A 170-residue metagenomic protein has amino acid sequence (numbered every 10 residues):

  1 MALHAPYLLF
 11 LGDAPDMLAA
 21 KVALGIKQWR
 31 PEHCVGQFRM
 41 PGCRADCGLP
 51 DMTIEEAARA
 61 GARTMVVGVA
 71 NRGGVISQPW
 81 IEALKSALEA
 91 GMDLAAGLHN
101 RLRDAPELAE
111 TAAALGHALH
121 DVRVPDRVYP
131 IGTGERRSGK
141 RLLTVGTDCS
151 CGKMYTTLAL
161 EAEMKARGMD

Functional and structural regions predicted by a protein language model:
L8-H33, R39-P41, P50: Conserved mixed alpha/beta catalytic, RNA-binding, or beta-rich assembly cores of soluble enzyme, regulatory
R44-A58, N71-I81: Glycine-rich, highly charged phosphate/nucleotide-binding loops
A58-T64: Short acidic/histidine-rich motifs immediately flanking catalytic phosphotransfer sites in two-component signaling
V66-A70, A96: Redox-cofactor binding/interface segments in oxidoreductases and associated redox assembly factors
N71-I76, R101-R103, V128, C149-C151: Short, small-residue-enriched loops and turns at beta-alpha junctions that line or gate enzyme active sites
A83-R141: Extreme N-terminal, non-catalytic leader segments that precede Walker-type/kinase nucleotide-binding cores
Y129-M169: Walker A (P-loop) phosphate-binding motif
